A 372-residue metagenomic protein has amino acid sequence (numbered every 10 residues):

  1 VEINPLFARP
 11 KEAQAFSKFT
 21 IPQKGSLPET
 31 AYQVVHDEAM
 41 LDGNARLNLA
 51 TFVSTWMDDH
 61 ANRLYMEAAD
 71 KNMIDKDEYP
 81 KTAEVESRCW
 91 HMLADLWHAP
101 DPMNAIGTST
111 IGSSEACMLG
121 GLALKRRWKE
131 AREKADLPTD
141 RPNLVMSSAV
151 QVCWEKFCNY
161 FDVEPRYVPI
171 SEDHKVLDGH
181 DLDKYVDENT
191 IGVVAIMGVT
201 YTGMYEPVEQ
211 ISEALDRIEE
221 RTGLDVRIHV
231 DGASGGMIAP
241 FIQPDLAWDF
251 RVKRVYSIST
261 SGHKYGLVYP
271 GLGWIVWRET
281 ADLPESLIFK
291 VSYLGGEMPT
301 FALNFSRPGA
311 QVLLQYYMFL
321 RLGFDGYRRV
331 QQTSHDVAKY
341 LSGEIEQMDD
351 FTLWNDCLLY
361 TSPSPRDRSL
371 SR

Functional and structural regions predicted by a protein language model:
V1-N104: N-terminal entrance/gating region of PLP-dependent enzymes' catalytic architecture
A69-D77, P102-T108, T139-R141, P165-I170 (+3 more regions): Glycine- and acidic
E86-A94, M118-K125, E155, E209-S212 (+2 more regions): Predominant activation on well-ordered alpha-helical scaffold segments within soluble catalytic domains
E86-L93, V150-E155, D178-V186, N304-Q311 (+1 more regions): Structured alpha-helical segments in the cores of large, soluble enzyme domains
D95-N104, E130-A135, I345-W354: Surface-exposed helix-capping loop/turn segments at secondary-structure junctions
G112-P284: Conserved PLP-enzyme active-site core in the AAT-like
F241-P244, W248-D349, L353-D356: Active-site C-terminal subdomain of aminotransferase-like
Y360-D367: Conserved small/polar residues in nucleotide/adenosyl-binding loops
